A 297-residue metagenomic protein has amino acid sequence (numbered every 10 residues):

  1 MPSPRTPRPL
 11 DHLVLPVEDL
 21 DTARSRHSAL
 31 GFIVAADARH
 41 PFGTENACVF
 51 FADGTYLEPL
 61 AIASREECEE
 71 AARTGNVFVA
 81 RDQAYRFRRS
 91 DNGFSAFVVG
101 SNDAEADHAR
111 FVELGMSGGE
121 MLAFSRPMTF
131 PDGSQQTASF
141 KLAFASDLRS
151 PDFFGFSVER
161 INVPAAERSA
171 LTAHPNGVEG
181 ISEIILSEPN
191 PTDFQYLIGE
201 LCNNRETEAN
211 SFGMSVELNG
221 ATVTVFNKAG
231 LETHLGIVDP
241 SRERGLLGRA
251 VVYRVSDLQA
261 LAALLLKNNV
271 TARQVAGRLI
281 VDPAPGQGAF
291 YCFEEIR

Functional and structural regions predicted by a protein language model:
M1-L10, L15-A35, F51-F124, T129-R297: Glyoxalase I/VOC metalloenzyme domain signal
R39-H40, A47-F51: Short glycine-biased active-site loop of nucleotidyltransferases that positions the nucleotide triphosphate and helps
P41-E45, V275-G277: Short acidic/glycine-enriched loop/turn segments that link adjacent beta-strands
